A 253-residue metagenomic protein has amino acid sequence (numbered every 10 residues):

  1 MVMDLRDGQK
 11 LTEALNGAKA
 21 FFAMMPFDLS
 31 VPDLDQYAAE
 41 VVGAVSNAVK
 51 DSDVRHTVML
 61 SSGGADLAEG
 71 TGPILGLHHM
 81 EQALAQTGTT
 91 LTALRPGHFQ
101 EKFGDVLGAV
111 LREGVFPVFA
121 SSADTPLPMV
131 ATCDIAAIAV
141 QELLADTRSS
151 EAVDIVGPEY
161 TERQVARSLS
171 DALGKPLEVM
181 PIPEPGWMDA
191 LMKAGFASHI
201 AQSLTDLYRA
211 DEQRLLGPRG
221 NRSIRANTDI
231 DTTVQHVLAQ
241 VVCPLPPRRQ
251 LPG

Functional and structural regions predicted by a protein language model:
V2-M3: Cofactor-binding loops of NAD(P)H-dependent oxidoreductases, dominated by short-chain dehydrogenase/reductases
R6-Q9, E13-N16, P26-Q36, N47-H56 (+3 more regions): Oxidoreductase cofactor-interface core, primarily capturing Rossmann-like NAD(P)-dependent enzymes
Y37, V41, G76, R225 (+1 more regions): Soluble or luminal CAZymes and related metallo-dependent hydrolases
A39, G43, C133-Q141, D231-L238: Amphipathic alpha-helical segments that line or abut small-molecule/effector binding pockets and mediate allosteric
V42, L77, E162, A166 (+1 more regions): A general structural signal for well-ordered alpha-helical segments in protein cores
S62, G97, I182-P185, L204: Residue-level "edge-of-site" marker
E184-G253: A hydrophobic C-terminal alpha-helical subdomain
